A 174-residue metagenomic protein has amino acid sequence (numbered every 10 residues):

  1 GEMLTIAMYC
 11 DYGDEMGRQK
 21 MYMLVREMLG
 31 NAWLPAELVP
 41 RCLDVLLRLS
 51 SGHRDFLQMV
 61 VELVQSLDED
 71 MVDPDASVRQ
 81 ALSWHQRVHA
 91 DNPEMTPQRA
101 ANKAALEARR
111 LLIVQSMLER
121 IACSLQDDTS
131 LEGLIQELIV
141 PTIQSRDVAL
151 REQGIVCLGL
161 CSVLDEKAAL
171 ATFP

Functional and structural regions predicted by a protein language model:
G1-P174: Extended alpha-solenoid helical-repeat scaffolds
